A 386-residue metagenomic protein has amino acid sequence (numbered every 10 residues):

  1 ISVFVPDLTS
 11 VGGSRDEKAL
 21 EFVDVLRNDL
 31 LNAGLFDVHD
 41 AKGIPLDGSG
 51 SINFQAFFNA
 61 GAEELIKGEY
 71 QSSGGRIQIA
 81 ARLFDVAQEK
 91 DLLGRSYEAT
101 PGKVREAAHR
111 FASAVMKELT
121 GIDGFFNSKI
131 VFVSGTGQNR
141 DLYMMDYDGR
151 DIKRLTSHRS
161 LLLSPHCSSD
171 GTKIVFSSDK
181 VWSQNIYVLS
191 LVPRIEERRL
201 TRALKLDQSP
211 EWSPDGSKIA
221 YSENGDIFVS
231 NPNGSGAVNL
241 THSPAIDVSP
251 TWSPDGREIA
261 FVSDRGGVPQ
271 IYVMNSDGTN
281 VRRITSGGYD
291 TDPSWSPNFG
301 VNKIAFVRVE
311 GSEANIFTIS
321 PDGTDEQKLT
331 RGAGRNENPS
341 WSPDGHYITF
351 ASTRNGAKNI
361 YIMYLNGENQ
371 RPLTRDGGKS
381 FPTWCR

Functional and structural regions predicted by a protein language model:
I1-A56, I66-Y70: Short beta-strand->alpha-helix linker/helix-N-cap micro-motif that forms a surface specificity/interaction loop
G50-A114: Amphipathic beta-strand/beta-sheet edge segments enriched in Tyr/Trp
A87, D146-R150, S190-R194, N231-S235 (+3 more regions): Short loop/turn segments that connect beta-strands within beta-propeller blades
D123, S134-D141, S157-S160, S177-I186 (+11 more regions): A flexible loop/linker signature enriched in serine peptidases of the S9 family
G124-F126, S169-D170, P214-D215, P254-D255 (+3 more regions): Residue-level detector of Asp-centered blade-edge/turn motifs that repeat once per structural unit in beta-propeller
I130, I174, G216-I219, I259-A260 (+2 more regions): Hydrophobic beta-strand positions that form the internal "hydrophobic ladder" of WD40/Gbeta-like beta-propeller blades
H166, E211, T251, S294-S296 (+2 more regions): Conserved beta-strand position repeated across blades of beta-propeller domains
A357-R386: Blade-level signature of beta-propeller repeat domains, shared across WD40, Kelch, NHL, RCC1 and BNR/Asp-box propellers
